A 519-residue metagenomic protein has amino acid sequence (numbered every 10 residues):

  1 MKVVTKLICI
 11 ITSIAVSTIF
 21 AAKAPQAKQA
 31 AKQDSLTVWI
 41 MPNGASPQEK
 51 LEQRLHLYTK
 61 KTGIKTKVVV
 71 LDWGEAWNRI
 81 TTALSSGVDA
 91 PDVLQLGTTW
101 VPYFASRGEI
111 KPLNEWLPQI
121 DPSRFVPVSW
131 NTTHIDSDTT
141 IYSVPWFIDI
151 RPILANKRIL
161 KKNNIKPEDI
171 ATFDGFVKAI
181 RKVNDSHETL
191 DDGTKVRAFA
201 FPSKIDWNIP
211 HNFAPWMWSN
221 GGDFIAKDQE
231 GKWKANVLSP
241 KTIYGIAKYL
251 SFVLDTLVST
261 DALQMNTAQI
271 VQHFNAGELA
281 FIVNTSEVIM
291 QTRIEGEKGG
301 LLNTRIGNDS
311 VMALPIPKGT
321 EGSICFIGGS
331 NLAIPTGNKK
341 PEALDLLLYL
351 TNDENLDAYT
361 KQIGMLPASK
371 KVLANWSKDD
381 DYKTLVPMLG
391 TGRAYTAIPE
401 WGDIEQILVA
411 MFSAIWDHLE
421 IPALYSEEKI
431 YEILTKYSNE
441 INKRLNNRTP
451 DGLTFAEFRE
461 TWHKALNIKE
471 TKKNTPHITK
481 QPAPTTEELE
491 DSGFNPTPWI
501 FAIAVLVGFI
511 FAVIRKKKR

Functional and structural regions predicted by a protein language model:
A30, G97-P152, D174, D192-R197 (+2 more regions): Hinge/lid segment of periplasmic solute-binding proteins
S35-E52, D149, W207: Extracytoplasmic "Venus flytrap"
H56, K61, S85, H134-T140 (+6 more regions): Extracytoplasmic/periplasmic substrate-recognition and gating elements
L57-V128, R158-N164, A171, Q272-H273 (+2 more regions): Extracytoplasmic "Venus flytrap"/periplasmic binding protein-like
N114-P127, A198-S203, N220-Y244, G296-I306 (+4 more regions): Short, solvent-exposed loop/beta-turn-alpha elements that line the ligand-binding surface or hinge of extracytoplasmic
H134, N308-I316, T360-D417, N467-K472: Long, aromatic- and glycine/proline-rich binding clefts that accommodate carbohydrate-like moieties
K178-N184, W216, D228-L263, M312 (+1 more regions): Glycine-centered hinge/linker elements that transmit conformational signals in sensory and ligand-binding systems
T391-R519: Conserved C-terminal helix/tail region of periplasmic/extracytoplasmic solute-binding proteins
